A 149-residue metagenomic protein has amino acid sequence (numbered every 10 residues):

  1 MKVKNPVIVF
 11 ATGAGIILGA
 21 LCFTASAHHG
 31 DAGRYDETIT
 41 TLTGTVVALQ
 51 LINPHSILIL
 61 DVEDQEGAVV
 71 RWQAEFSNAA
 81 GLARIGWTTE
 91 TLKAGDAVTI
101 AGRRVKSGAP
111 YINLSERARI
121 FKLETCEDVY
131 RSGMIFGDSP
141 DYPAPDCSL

Functional and structural regions predicted by a protein language model:
F10-C22: Bacterial N-terminal signal peptides
A25-T40: Short boundary/loop segments of OB/S1/cold-shock single-stranded nucleic-acid-binding domains
G44-V46: Conserved hydrophobic positions within beta-strands
I52-E63: Short aromatic-glycine-enriched beta-strand elements
E75-R84: Short, structured beta-strand/loop micro-motifs enriched in basic residues and often containing a Trp
R84-I100: Short nucleic-acid-contacting surface segments enriched for D/E, G, S/T with interspersed K/R
V105-I135: OB-fold/S1-family single-stranded nucleic acid-binding modules
I135-L149: Glycine- and charge-enriched low-complexity intrinsically disordered segments
